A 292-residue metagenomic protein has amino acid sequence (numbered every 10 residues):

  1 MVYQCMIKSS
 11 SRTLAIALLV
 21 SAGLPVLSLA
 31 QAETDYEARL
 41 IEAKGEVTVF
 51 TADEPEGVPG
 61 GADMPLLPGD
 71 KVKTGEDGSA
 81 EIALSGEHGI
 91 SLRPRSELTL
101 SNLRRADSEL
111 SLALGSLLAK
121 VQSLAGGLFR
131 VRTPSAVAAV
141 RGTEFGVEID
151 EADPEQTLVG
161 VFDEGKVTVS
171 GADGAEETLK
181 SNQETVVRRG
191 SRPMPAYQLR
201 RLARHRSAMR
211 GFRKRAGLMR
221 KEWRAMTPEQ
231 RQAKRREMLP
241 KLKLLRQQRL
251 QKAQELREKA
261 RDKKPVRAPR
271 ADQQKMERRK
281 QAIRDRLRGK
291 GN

Functional and structural regions predicted by a protein language model:
M1, T48-A52, E148-D150: Short regulatory "switch" loops immediately downstream of catalytic or recognition motifs within protein catalytic
V2-A15, L19, P25-D35, E56-G61 (+1 more regions): C-terminal interaction modules
L29-K73, S79-A83: N-terminal domain-start segments of secreted/luminal proteins
A32, P55, L92-S96, A139-E151: Conserved short histidine dyad/triad with adjacent acidic residue
G45, L66, V72-A138, G160-V169: Short, small-residue-rich packing micro-motifs
A52, D77, S85-E87, R95 (+8 more regions): Surface loops and adjacent helix of pleckstrin homology
L66-V72, T99-L103, V147-E151, E184-P195: Short, surface-exposed linear segments at secondary-structure transitions and domain or protein termini
